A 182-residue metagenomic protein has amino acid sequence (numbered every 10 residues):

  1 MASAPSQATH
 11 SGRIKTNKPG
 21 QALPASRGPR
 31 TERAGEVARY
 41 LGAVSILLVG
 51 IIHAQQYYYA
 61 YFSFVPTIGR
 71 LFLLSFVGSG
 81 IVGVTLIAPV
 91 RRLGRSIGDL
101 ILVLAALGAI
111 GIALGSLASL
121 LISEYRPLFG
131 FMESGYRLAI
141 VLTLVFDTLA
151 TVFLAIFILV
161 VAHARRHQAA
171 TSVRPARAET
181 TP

Functional and structural regions predicted by a protein language model:
A2-P182: Membrane-interface extramembranous regions
